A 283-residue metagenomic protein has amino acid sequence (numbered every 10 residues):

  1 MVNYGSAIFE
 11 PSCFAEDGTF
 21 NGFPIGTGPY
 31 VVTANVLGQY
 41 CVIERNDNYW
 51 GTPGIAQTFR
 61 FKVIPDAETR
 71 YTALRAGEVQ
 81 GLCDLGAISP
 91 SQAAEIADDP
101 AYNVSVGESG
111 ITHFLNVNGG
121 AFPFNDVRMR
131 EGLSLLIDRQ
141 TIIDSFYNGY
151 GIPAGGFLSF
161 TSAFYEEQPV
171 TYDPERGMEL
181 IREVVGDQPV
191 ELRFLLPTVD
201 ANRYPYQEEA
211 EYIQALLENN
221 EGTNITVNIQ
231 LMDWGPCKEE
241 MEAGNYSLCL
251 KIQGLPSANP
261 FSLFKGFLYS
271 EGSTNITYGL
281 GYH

Functional and structural regions predicted by a protein language model:
V2-P53, T58, E175: Gly/Pro-rich hinge or "lid" segments in bacterial periplasmic/extracellular proteins
Y30, F124, I152-V184, T198-E208: Structural transition elements
T33-E44, R60-A121, D144: Extracellular/periplasmic solute-recognition and catalytic clefts
L37, R182-P256: Ligand/substrate-recognition segments at binding pockets and active sites
E68-Q80, A94-D99, V127-R128, E211-N220 (+1 more regions): Short helices/loops that flank or line small-molecule/ion binding pockets
S91-V106, N245, N259-Y278: Ligand-binding "clamshell"
S105, G120-S162, P205-E209: Periplasmic-binding protein-like
I143, Y165, T223-C237, S262-H283: Extracytoplasmic/peripheral linker and loop segments enriched in polar/acidic and small residues with frequent Thr/Pro
